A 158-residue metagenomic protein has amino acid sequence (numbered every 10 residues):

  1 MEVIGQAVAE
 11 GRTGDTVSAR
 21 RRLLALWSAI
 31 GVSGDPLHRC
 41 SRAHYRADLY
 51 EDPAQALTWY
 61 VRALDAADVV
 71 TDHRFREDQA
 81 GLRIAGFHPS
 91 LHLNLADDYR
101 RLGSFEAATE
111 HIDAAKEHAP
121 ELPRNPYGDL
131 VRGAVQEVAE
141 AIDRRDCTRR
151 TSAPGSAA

Functional and structural regions predicted by a protein language model:
M1-R12, W27-S28, D48, D97: Amphipathic alpha-helical repeat scaffolds
V3, R39-A43, A85, H92 (+1 more regions): TPR repeat positional signature
R12-A25, Q55-R74, T109-D113: Helix-turn-helix repeat elements of alpha-solenoid scaffolds
R21-R42, K116-D129: Short, charge-rich amphipathic alpha-helical segments embedded in non-transmembrane helical bundles/solenoids
A29-G34, D68-I84, L122-N125: Flexible helix-coil transition and linker loops at the boundaries of alpha-helical arrays
G34-H38, Q55, A80-F87, P126-E137: Structural signature of alpha-solenoid helical repeat junctions
N125-A158: Terminal, low-structured helical/coil segments at or just beyond the last alpha-helical repeat
